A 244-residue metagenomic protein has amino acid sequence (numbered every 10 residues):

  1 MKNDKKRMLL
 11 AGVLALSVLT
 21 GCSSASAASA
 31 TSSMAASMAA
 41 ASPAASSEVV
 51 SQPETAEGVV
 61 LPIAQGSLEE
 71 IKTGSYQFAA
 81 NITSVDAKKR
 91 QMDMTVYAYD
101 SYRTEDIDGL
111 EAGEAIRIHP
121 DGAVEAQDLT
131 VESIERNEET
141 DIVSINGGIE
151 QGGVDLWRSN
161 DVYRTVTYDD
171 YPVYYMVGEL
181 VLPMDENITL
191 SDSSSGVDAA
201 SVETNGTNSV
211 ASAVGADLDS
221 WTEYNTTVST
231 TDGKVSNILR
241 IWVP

Functional and structural regions predicted by a protein language model:
K2-L10: Bacterial N-terminal signal peptides that target proteins for export
L9, C22-M34, M38-P43: Bacterial lipoprotein signal-peptidase II cleavage site
S17-G21: C-terminal motif of bacterial Sec signal peptides marking the signal peptidase cleavage site
V49-P244: Solvent-exposed hydroxyl-ligand-binding patches built from regularly spaced Ser/Thr and small hydrophobics
